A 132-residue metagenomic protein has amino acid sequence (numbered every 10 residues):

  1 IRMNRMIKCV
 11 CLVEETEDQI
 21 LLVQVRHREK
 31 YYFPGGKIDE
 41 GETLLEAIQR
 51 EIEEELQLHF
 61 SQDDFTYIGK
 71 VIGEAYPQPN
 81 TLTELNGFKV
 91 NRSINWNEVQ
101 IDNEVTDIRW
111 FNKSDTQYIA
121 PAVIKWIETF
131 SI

Functional and structural regions predicted by a protein language model:
M3-I20: Conserved N-terminal beta-strand and adjoining loop/helix that marks the start of the Nudix/MutT-like hydrolase domain
K8, Q57-N95: Active-site segment of metal-dependent pyrophosphate-handling enzymes, primarily the Nudix hydrolase catalytic core
T16-E55: Conserved Nudix-box catalytic region and its N-terminal flanking loop in Nudix hydrolases and closely related
V23-Q24, P34, G69, K89 (+1 more regions): Residue-level detector of conserved, well-ordered beta-strand and adjacent loop positions that form binding/recognition
R26-R28, F33, T66, I94-W96 (+1 more regions): Residue-level signal for pocket-adjacent positions within structured domains
H27-R28, I38, I72, N95 (+1 more regions): Residue-level signature for short turns and capping positions that connect secondary-structure elements
Y32, L82, W110: Short aromatic/basic micro-patch
G87-N91, E98-I132: NUDIX/MutT-family hydrolases
